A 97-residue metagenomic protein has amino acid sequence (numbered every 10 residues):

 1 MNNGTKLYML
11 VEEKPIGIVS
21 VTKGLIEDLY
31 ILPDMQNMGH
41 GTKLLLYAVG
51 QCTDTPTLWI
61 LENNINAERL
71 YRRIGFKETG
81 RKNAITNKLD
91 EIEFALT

Functional and structural regions predicted by a protein language model:
M1-Y8, L25: A short helix-loop-beta-strand connector motif used in the catalytic cores of GNAT acetyltransferases and, in some
T5-G17: Conserved beta-hairpin
I16-V19, G24, L29, I92: Conserved GNAT-family N-acetyltransferase fold
I26-Q36, I60-L61: A short, internal acetyl-CoA/4′-phosphopantetheine-binding micro-motif in the GNAT/acyltransferase core
D34-M35, G39-Y47: Conserved acetyl-CoA pyrophosphate-binding loop and the N-cap/start of the following alpha-helix in GNAT-like
T42-K43, N63-G80, A84-I92: Conserved active-site alpha-helix within GNAT-family acetyltransferase domains
Q51-N63: Conserved GNAT acetyl-CoA-binding A-motif
